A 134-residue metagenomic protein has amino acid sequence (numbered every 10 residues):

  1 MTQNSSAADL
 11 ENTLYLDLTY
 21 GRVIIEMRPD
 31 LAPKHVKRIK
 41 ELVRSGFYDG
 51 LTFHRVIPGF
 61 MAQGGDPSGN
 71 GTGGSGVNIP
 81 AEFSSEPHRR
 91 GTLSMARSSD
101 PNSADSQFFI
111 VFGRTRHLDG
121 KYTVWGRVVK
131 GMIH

Functional and structural regions predicted by a protein language model:
M1-H134: Cyclophilin-like peptidyl-prolyl cis-trans isomerases
